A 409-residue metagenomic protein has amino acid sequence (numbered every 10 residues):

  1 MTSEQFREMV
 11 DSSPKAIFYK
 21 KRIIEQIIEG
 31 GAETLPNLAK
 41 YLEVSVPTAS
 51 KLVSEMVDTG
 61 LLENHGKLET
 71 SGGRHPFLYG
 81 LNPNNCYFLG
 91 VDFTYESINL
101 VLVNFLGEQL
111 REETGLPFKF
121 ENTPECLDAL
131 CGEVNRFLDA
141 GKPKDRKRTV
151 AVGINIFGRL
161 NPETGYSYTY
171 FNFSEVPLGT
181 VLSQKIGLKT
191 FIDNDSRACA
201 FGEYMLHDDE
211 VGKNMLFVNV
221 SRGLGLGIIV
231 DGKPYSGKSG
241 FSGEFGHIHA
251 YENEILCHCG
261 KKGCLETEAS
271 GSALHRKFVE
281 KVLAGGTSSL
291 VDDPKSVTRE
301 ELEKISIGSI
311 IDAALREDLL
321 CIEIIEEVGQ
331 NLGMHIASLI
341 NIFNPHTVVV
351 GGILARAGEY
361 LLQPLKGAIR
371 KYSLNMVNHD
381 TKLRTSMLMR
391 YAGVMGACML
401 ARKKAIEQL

Functional and structural regions predicted by a protein language model:
M1-H65, S71-G73, L78-T114, K119-P143 (+2 more regions): ATP-binding/phosphotransfer module of carbohydrate and carboxylate kinases, centering on a glycine-rich
F88-D92, T149-G153, M215-N219, G225-G227: Short glycine-aspartate micro-motif
S97, G158-L160, L224: Feature marks short, surface-exposed loop/turn motifs that line or immediately flank catalytic pockets and channel
N104, P162, I229: Short, acidic, Ser/Thr-enriched surface-loop or helix-capping motifs
E112-N214, Y360-K371: Glycine-rich phosphate-binding loop and adjoining helix at the ATP-binding site of ATP-dependent phosphoryl-transfer
E112-T114, E121-C126, S183-D312, R316: Glycine/GP-enriched mid-protein hinge/lid loop-to-helix segment characteristic of carbohydrate kinases
